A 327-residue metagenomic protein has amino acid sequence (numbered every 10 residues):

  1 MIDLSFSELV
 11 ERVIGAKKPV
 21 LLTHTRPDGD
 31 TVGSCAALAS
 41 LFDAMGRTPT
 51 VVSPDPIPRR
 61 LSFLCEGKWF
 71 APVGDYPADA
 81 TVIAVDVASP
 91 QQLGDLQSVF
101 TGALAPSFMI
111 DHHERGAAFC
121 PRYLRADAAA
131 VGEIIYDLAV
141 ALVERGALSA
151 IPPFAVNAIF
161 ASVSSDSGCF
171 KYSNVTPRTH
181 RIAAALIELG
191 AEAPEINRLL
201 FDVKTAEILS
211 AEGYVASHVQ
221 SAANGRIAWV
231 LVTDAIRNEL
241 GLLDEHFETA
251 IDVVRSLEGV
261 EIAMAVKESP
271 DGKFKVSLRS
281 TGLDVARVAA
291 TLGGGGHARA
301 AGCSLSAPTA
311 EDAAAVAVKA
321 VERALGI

Functional and structural regions predicted by a protein language model:
M1-Y214, Q220-I327: Replace "Mg2+/Mn2+-dependent" with "divalent metal-dependent
